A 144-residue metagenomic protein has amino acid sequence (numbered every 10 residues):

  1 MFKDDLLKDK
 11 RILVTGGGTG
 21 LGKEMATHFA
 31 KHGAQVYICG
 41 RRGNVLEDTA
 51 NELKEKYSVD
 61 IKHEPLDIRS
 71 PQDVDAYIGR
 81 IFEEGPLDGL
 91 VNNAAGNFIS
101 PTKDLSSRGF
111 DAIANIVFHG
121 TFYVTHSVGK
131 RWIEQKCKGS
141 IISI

Functional and structural regions predicted by a protein language model:
K10, P86-D88, W132-I144: Active-site loop of short-chain dehydrogenase/reductase
R11, G16-G20: Conserved glycine-rich cofactor-binding loop
A34-D48: Conserved glycine-rich Rossmann-like NAD(P)H-binding loop of the short-chain dehydrogenase/reductase
P65-A76, S107: The beta1-alpha1 cofactor-binding region of Rossmann-like NAD(H)/NADP(H)-dependent oxidoreductases
N93-I99: Conserved NAD(P)H cofactor-binding loop of Rossmann-fold oxidoreductase domains
P101-T102, S106-A114: Substrate-binding pocket helix/loop in short-chain dehydrogenase/reductase
T125-H126: A short, exposed helix-loop element centered on a Lys and neighboring polar residues
